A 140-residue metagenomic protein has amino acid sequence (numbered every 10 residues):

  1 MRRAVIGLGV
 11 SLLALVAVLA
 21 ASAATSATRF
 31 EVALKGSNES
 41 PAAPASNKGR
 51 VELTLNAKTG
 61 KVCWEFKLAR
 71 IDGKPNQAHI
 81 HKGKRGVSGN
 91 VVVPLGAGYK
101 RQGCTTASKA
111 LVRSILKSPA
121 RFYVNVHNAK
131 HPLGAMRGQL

Functional and structural regions predicted by a protein language model:
R2-A4, L15-A78, K82-L140: Metal-centered catalytic cores of metalloenzymes
